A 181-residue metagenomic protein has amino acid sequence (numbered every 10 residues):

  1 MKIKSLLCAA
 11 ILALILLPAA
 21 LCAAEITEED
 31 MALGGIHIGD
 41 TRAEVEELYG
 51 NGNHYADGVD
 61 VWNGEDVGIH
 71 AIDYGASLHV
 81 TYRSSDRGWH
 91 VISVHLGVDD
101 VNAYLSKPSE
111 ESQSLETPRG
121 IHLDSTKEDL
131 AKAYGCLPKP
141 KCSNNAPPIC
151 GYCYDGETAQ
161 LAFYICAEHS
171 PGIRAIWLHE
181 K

Functional and structural regions predicted by a protein language model:
M1-A10: Bacterial N-terminal signal peptides that target proteins for export
A9-A19: Bacterial N-terminal signal peptides
L17-E28: Sec-dependent signal peptide cleavage junction
E29-G35, S114-I121: Second-shell loop/turn segments in exported
D40-G97, E116-K181: A cross-family detector of function-defining hotspots
D100-N102: Acetyl-CoA-dependent GNAT
L105, S109-Q113: N-terminal periplasmic "start-of-domain" segments of outer-membrane beta-barrel proteins
